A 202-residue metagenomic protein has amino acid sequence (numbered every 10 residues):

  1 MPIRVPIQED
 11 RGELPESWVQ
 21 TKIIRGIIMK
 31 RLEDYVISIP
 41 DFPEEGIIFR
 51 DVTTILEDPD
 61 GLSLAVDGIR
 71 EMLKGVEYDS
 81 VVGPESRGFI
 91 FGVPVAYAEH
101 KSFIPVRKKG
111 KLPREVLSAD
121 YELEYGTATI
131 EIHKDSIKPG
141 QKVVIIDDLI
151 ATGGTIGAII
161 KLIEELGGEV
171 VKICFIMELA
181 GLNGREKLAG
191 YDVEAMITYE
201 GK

Functional and structural regions predicted by a protein language model:
I27-Y78: Active-site-facing substrate-recognition patch
L32-Y35, G157-K202: PRPP-dependent phosphoribosyltransferase catalytic core
Y78-E85: Short glycine-rich phosphate-binding loop at a beta-alpha junction
I90-E99, I160: Short Gly/Thr/Asp-enriched flexible loops that form oxyanion-binding sites at enzyme active sites
S102-V144: Short, glycine/charge-rich flexible loops or terminal/linker lids adjacent to PRPP-binding catalytic cores
D148, G153: Conserved G/P- and acidic residue-centered "switch" motifs that form tight phosphate/ATP-binding loops in soluble
